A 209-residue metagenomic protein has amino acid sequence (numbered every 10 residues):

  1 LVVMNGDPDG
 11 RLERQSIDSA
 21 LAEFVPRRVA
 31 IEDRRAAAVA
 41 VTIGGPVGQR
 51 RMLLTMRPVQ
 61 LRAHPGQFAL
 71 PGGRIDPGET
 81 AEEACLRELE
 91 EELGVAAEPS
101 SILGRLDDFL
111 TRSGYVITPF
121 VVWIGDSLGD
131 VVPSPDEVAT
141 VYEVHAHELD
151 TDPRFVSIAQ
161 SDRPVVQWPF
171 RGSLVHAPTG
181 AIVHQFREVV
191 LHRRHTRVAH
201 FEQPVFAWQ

Functional and structural regions predicted by a protein language model:
L1-A69, G73-E91, V95-D130, Q167-Q209: N-terminal leader/linker segments that precede catalytic domains of diphosphate-processing enzymes
P133-R171, V205: NUDIX/MutT-family hydrolases
